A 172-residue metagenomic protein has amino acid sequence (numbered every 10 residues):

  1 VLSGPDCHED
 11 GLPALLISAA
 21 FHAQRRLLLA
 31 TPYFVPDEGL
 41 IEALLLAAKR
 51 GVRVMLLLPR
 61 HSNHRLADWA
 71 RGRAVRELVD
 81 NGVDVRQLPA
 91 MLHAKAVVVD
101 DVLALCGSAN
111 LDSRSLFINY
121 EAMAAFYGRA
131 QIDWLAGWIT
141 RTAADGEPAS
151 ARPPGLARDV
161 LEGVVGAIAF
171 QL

Functional and structural regions predicted by a protein language model:
V1-L172: Charged, low-complexity intrinsically disordered terminal segments
